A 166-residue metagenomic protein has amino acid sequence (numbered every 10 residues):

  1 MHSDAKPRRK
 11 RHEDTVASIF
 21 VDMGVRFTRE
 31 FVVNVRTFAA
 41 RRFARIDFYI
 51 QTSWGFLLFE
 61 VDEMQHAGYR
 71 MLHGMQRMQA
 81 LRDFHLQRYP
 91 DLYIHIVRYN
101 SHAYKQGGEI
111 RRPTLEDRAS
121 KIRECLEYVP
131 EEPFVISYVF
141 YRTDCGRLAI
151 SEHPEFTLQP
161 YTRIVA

Functional and structural regions predicted by a protein language model:
M1-A166: Nucleic-acid endo/exonuclease domains
